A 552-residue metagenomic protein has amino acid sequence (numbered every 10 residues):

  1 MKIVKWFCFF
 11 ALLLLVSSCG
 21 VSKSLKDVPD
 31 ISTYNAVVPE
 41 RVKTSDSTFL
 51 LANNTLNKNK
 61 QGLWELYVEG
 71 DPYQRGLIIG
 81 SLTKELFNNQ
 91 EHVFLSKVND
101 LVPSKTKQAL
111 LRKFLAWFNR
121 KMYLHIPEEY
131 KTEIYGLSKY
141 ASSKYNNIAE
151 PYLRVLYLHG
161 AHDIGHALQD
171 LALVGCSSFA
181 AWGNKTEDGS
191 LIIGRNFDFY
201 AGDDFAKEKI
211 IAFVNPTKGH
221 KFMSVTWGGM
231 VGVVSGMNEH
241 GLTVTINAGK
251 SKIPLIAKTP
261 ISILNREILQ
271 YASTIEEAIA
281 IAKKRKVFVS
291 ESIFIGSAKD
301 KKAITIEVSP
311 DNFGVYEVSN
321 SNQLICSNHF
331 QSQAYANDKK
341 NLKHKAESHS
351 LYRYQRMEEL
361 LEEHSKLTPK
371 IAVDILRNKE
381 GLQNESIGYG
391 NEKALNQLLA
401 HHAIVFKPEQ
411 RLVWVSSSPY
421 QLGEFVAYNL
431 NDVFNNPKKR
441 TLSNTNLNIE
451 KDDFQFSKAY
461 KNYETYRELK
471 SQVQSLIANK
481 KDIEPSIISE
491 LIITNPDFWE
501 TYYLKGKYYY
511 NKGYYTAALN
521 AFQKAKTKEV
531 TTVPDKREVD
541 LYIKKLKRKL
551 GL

Functional and structural regions predicted by a protein language model:
M1-C8: Bacterial N-terminal signal peptides that target proteins for export
L15-S18: C-terminal motif of bacterial Sec signal peptides marking the signal peptidase cleavage site
G20, N184, N196-D198, G249 (+2 more regions): An acidic- and aromatic-residue-enriched active-site/binding cleft used to recognize and process polar
G20-A167, L269-S292, A298-A303, L324-L552: C-terminus-biased signal that marks the final domain/tail of proteins
R154-L264, H401, V405, V413-V415: Internal mixed beta-strand/loop scaffold within catalytic domains of large alpha/beta enzymes
F199-A201, S251-K252, D311-F313, P419-G423: Short, surface-exposed beta-strand-loop junctions and turns on beta-sheet-rich folds
A257-L264, Y271, P310-F313: Glycine- and acidic-residue-rich phosphate-binding/metal-coordinating active-site segment common to enzymes that handle
I304-C326: Extended amphipathic alpha-helical segments with heptad-repeat/coiled-coil character used for oligomerization, fusion
